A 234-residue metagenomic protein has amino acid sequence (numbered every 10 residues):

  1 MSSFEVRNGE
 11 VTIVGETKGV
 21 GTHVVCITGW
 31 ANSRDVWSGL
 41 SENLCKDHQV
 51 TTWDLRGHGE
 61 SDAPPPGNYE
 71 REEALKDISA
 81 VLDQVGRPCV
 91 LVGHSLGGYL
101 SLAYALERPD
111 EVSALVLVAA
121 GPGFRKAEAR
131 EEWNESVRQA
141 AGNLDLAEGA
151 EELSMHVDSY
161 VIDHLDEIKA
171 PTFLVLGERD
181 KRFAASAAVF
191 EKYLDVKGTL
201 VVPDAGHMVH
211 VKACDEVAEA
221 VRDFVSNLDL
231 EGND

Functional and structural regions predicted by a protein language model:
V14-E60: Conserved HGGG/HGGXW glycine-rich cap/lid loop of the alpha/beta-hydrolase fold
E73-C89: Conserved acidic catalytic loop of the alpha/beta-hydrolase fold
L91-G93, V118: Short beta-strand immediately N-terminal to the catalytic nucleophile in serine-hydrolase-like folds
Y99-E107, S113-G142: Flexible "cap/lid" loop of the alpha/beta hydrolase fold
E148-H164, A170: Active-site nucleophile elbow and catalytic-triad environment of alpha/beta-hydrolase enzymes
I168, L174-L176: Short beta-strand/loop motif that positions the catalytic acidic residue of the alpha/beta-hydrolase fold
K181-S186: Conserved alpha/beta-hydrolase "acid-adjacent" motif
A205-C214: Catalytic histidine-centered segment of alpha/beta-hydrolase-like enzymes
